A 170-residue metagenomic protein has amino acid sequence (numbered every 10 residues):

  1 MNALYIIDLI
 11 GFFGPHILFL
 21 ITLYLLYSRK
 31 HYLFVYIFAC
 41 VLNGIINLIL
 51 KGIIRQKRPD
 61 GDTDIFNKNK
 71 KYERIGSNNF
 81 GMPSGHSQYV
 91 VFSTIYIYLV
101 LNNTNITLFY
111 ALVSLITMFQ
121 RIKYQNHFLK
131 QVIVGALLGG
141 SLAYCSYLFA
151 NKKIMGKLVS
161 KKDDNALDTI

Functional and structural regions predicted by a protein language model:
M1-M82, Q88-K123: Hydrophobic alpha-helical bundle signature of multipass membrane enzymes
G52-T63, H127-G135, K152-S160: A cytosolic-side transmembrane-helix exit/cap motif
H86-V90, H127-N151: Alpha-helical transmembrane segments that form the membrane-embedded catalytic/substrate-binding core of multi-pass
S141-I170: C-terminal membrane module of polytopic membrane proteins
